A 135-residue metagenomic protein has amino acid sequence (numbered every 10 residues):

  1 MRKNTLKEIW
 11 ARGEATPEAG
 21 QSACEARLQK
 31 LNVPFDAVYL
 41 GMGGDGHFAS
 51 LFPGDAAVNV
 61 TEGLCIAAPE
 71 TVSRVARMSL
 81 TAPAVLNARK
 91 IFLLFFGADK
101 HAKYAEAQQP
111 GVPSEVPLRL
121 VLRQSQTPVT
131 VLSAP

Functional and structural regions predicted by a protein language model:
M1-P135: Conserved phosphate- and dinucleotide-binding cores of soluble alpha/beta proteins, encompassing both enzyme active
